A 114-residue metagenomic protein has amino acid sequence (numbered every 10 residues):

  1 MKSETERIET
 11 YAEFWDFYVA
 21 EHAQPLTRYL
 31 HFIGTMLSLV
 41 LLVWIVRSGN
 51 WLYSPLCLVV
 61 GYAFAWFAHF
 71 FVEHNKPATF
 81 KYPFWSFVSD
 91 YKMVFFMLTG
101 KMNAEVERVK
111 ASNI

Functional and structural regions predicted by a protein language model:
K2-F17, H74-I114: Membrane-proximal soluble regions of multi-pass membrane proteins
Y11-F32: Membrane interfacial helix-start motif at the N-side
L30-V43: Core segments of transmembrane alpha-helices that mediate helix-helix packing or line hydrophobic substrate/ligand
L42-I45, A68, M97: Structural signal for membrane-spanning alpha-helices in multi-pass inner-membrane proteins, emphasizing helix cores
I45-Y53: Transmembrane helix interruption/hinge and helix-loop junction motifs
S54-V59: Hydrophobic alpha-helical transmembrane segments
V60-E73: Transmembrane alpha-helical segments that form the membrane-embedded catalytic/substrate-channel core of multi-pass
